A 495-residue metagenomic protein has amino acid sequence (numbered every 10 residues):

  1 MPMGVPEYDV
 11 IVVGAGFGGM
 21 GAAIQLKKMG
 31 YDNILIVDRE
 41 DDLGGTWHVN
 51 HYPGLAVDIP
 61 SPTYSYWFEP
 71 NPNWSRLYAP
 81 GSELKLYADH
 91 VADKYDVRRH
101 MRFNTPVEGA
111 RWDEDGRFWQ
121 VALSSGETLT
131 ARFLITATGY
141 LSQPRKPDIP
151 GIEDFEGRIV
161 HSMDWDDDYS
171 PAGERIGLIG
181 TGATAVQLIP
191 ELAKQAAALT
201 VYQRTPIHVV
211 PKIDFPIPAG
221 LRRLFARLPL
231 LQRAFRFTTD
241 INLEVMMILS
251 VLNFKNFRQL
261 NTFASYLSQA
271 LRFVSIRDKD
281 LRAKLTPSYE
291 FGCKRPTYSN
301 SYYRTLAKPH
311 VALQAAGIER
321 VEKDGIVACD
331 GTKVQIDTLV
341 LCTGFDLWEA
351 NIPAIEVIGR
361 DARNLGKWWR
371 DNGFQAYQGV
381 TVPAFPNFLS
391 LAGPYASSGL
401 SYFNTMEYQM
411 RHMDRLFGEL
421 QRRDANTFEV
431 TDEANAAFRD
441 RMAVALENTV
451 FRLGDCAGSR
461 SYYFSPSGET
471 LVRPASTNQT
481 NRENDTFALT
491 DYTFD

Functional and structural regions predicted by a protein language model:
P2-E7, I11, F17, G21-K28 (+7 more regions): Rossmann-like dinucleotide-binding core of oxidoreductases
Y8-R98, R204, V274-D280: Beta1-alpha1 glycine-rich phosphate/pyrophosphate-binding loop at the start of Rossmann-like nucleotide-binding domains
N71-H90, N256-F263, Y289-S301: Short beta-strand to alpha-helix junction loop
R76-L141: Feature captures the FAD/FMN-dependent oxidoreductase FAD-binding
E83-M101, R295-R320: Helical element adjacent to the flavin cofactor pocket in flavoenzyme catalytic cores
F103-R117, A312-C329: A conserved short coil-to-beta-strand element within the FAD-binding core of flavoproteins
L260, E407, R411-D495: C-terminal active-site-capping segments
C342-G418: Glycine/threonine-rich phosphate-binding loop and adjacent beta-strand/alpha-helix elements that clamp
